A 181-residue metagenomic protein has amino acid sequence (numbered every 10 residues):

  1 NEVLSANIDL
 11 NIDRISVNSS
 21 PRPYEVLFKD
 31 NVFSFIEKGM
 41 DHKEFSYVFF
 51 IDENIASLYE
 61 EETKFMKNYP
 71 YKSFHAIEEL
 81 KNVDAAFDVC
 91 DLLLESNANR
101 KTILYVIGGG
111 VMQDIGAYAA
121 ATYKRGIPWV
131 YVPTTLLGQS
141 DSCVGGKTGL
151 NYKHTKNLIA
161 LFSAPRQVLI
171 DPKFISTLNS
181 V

Functional and structural regions predicted by a protein language model:
E2-I103: ATP/NTP phosphate-donor binding region
N18, Y118-V181: A glycine/threonine-rich phosphate-anchoring loop and its flanking beta-alpha core in nucleotide/phosphate-binding
V48, I103-L104, W129, Q167: Hydrophobic "anchor" residues on beta-strands that sit immediately upstream of conserved functional sites
D91, E95, A117-T122: Short, well-ordered alpha-helices that flank and scaffold nucleotide-derived cofactor binding pockets
G110: Acidic-aromatic/histidine active-site loop/patch
Q113: Catalytic nucleophile loop
